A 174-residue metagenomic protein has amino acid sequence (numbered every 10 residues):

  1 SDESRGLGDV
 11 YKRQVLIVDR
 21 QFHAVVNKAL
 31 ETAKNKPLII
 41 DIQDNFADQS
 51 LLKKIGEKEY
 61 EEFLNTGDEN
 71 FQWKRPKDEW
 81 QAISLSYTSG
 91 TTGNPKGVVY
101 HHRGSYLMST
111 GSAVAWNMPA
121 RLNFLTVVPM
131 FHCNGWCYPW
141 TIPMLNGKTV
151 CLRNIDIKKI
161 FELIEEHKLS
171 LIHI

Functional and structural regions predicted by a protein language model:
S1-Y11, H173: Single conserved hydrophobic/aromatic residue that forms the stacking wall/gate of nucleotide- or nucleobase-binding
L16, A82, T88-T91, F124 (+3 more regions): Conserved S/T- and glycine-rich ATP-binding loop of Class I adenylate-forming
V18-K28, N45-A47, V128, I155-I157 (+1 more regions): Adenylate-forming
P37-N45: Short beta-strand elements of ligand-binding domains
D41, E57-Y87, N94, N117-N123: Conserved pre-ATP/AMP-binding loop-to-beta segment of ANL
H101-H102: Short coil-to-helix segment of the ABC ATPase nucleotide-binding domain corresponding to the Q-loop/switch region
Y106-N123, F131-L171: Conserved AMP-binding/adenylation subdomain of ANL enzymes
